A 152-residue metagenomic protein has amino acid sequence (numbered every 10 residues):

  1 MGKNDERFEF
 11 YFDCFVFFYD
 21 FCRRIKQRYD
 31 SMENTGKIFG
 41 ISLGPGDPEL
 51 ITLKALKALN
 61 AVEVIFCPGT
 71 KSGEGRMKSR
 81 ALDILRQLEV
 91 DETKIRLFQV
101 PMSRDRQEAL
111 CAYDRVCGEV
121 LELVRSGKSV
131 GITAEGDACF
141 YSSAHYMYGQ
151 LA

Functional and structural regions predicted by a protein language model:
N4-D5, Y19, Y29: Acidic/polar hotspots within intrinsically disordered regions
D13, Y29-S31: Compositionally biased, intrinsically disordered low-complexity segments enriched in polar/proline residues
M32-P48, L53-L56, N60-A152: Class I S-adenosyl-L-methionine
